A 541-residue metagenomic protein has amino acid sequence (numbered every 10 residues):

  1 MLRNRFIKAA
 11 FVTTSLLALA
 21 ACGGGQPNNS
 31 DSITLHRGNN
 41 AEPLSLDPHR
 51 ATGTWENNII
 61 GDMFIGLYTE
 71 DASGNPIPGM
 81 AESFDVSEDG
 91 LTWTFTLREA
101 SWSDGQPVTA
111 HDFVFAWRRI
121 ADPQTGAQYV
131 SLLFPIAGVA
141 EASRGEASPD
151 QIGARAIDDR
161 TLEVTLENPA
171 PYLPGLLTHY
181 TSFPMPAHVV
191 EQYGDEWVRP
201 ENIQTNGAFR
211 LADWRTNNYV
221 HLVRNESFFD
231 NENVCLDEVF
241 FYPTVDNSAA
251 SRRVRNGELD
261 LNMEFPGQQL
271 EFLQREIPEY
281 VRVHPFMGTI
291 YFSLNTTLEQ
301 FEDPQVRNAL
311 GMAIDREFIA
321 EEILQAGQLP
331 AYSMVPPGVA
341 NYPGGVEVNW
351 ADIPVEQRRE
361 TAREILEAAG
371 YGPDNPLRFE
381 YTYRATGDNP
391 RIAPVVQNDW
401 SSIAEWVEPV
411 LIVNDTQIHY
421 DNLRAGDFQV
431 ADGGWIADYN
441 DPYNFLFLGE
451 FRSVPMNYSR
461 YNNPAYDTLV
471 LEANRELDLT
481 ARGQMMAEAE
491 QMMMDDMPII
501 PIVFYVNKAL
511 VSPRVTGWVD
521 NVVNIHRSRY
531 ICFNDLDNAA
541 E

Functional and structural regions predicted by a protein language model:
G38-E88, T125, N202-T205: N-terminal lobe/hinge region of extracytoplasmic solute-binding protein
E82-Y129, E163, R253, Q300-E302: Aromatic- and charge-enriched surface segment that lines or borders ligand/interaction sites
S148-Q151, R155, R160, L166-V234 (+5 more regions): Gly/Pro-rich hinge or "lid" segments in bacterial periplasmic/extracellular proteins
R155, I353-Q357, W406-R424, N444-P513 (+1 more regions): Extracytoplasmic/peripheral linker and loop segments enriched in polar/acidic and small residues with frequent Thr/Pro
A212-V223, F240-L298, E321-E322: Extracellular/periplasmic solute-recognition and catalytic clefts
T216, R359, R363-A437, L479 (+1 more regions): Ligand/substrate-recognition segments at binding pockets and active sites
P330-A368, T386-R391: Structural transition elements
A509-E541: Long beta-strand-rich cores associated with HINT superfamily self-processing modules
